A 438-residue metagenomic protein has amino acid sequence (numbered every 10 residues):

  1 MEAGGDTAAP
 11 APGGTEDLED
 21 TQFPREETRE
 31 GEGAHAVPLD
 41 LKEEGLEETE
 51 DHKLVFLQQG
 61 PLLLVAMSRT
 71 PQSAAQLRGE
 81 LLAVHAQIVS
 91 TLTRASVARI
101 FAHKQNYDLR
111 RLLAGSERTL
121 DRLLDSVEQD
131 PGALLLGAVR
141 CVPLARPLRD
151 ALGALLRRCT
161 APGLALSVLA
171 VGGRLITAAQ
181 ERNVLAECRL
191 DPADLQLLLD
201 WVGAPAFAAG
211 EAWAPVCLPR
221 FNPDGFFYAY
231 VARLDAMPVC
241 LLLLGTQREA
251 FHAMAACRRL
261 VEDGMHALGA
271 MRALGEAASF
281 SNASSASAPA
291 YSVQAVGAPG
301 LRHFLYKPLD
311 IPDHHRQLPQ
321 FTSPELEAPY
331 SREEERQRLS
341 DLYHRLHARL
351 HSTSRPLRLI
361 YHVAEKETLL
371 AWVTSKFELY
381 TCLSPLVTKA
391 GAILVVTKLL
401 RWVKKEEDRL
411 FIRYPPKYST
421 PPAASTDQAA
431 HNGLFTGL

Functional and structural regions predicted by a protein language model:
M1-L438: Intrinsically disordered, Ser/Thr-rich regulatory regions of eukaryotic membrane-trafficking proteins
